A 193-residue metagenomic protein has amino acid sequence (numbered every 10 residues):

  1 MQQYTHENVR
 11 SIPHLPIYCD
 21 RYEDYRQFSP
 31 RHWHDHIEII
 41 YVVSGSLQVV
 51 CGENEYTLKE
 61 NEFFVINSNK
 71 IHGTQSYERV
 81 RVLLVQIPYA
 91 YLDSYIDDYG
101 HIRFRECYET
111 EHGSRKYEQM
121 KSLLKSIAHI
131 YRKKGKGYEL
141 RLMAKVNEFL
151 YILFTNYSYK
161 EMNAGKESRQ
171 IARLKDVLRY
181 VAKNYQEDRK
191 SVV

Functional and structural regions predicted by a protein language model:
M1-K59, S76, D97-F104: Generic protein-terminus/edge-of-domain signal
L58-I71: Conserved metal-binding segment of the jelly-roll/cupin
S68-L92: Ligand-binding loop in jelly-roll beta-barrel domains
S94-Y99, E161: Short, charged, solvent-exposed linker or helix-capping segments at domain edges/interfaces that act as flexible hinges
E106-E118, Y131-L142, Y151-E187: Short, Lys/Arg-enriched, Trp-marked, Pro/Gly-tolerant hinge/linker segments that flank
V192-V193: Conserved small/polar residues in nucleotide/adenosyl-binding loops
